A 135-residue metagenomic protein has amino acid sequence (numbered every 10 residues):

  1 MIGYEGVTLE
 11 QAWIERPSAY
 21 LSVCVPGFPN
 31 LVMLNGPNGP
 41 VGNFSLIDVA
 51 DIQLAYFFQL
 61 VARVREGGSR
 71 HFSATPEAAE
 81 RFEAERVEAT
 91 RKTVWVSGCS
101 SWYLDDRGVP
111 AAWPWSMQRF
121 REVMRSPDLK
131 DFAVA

Functional and structural regions predicted by a protein language model:
M1-G39: Glycine-rich loop(s) and the adjacent beta-strand/alpha-helix scaffold that form part
A19, V32-A135: C-terminal, flexible cofactor-proximal segment of oxidoreductases
